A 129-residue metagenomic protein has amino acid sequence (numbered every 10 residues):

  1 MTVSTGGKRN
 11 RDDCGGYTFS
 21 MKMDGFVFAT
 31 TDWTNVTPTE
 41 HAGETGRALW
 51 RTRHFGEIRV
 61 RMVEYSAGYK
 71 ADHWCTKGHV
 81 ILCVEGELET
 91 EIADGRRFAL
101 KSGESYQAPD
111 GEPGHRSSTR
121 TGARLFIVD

Functional and structural regions predicted by a protein language model:
T2-T5: Short linear motifs in low-complexity or flexible loops
K8-M62: A short, N-terminal "cap"/entry segment at the start of jelly-roll beta-barrel domains of the cupin/DSBH fold
G56-C75, D110-G111: Conserved short histidine dyad/triad with adjacent acidic residue
W74-T90: Short, conserved beta-strand element in jelly-roll/cupin
D94-G111: Short acidic-glycine-tyrosine-enriched beta hairpin
D110-D129: Ligand-binding loop in jelly-roll beta-barrel domains
